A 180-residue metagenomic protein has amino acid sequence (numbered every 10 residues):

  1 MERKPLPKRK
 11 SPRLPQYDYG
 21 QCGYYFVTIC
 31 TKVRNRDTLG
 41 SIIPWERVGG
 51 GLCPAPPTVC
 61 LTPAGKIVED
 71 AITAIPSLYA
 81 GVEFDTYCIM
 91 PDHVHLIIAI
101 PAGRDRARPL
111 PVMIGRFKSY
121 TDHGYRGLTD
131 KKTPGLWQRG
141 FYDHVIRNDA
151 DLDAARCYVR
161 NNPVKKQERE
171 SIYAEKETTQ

Functional and structural regions predicted by a protein language model:
M1-Q180: Short catalytic/metal-binding and nucleic-acid-binding patches
